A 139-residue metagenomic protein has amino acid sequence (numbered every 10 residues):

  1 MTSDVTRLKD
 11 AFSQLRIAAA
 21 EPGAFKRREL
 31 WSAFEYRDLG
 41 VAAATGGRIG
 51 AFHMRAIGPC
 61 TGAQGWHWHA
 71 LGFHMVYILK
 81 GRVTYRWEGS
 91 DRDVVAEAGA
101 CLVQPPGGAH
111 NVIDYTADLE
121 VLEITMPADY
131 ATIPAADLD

Functional and structural regions predicted by a protein language model:
M1-G58, P134-D139: A short, N-terminal "cap"/entry segment at the start of jelly-roll beta-barrel domains of the cupin/DSBH fold
R28, G62-A70, W87, V94 (+1 more regions): Short histidine-centered beta-strand/loop micro-motifs that create catalytic or ligand/metal-coordination sites
I49-F52, L102-V103, T116-I133: A short hydrophobic beta-strand segment most commonly corresponding to one strand of the jelly-roll/cupin
H53-A56, W68-Y85, I124-P127: Short, conserved beta-strand element in jelly-roll/cupin
R82-T84, A109, D118: Structural motif
G89-G107: Short acidic-glycine-tyrosine-enriched beta hairpin
G107-G108, I113: Short, surface-exposed secondary-structure boundary micro-motifs
